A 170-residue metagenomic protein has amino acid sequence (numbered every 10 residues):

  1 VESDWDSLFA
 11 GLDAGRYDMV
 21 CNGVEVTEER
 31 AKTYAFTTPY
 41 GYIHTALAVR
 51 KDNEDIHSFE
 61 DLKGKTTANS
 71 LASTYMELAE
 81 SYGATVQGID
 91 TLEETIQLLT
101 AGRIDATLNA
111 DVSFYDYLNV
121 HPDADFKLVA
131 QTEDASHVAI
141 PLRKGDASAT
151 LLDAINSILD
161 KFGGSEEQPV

Functional and structural regions predicted by a protein language model:
V1-A10, E54, A72-S73, Q87-A101 (+1 more regions): Short helix-initiation/N-cap motifs at beta->coil->alpha
V1-G23, K32: Extracytoplasmic small-molecule ligand-binding "clamshell" domains of the periplasmic binding protein/Venus flytrap
L12, F59, M76-Y82, N119-V120: Short loop/helix-cap segments at secondary-structure boundaries that form the rim of catalytic
D13-N22, K65, T100-S113, A124: Alpha-to-beta junction loops
V24-E25, K51, L71, D111-S113 (+2 more regions): Short secondary-structure boundary segments
G41-V49, Y115-L159, V170: Periplasmic-binding protein-like
R50-T66: Flexible hinge/capping segments at coil-to-helix
T74-I89, F126-A130, N156-V170: Ligand-binding clefts/hinges and TM-proximal coupling segments of bilobed small-molecule sensing domains
